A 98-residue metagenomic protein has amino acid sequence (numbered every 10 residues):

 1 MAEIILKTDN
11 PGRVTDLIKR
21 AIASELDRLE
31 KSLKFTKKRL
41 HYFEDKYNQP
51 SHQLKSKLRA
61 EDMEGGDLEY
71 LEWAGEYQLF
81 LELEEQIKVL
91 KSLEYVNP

Functional and structural regions predicted by a protein language model:
M1-Q53, L58, E85-P98: Small, basic N-terminal interaction modules of short regulatory proteins
L58-A74, Q78: Short, glycine/alanine-rich amphipathic alpha-helical segment that often forms an alpha-turn-alpha hairpin
